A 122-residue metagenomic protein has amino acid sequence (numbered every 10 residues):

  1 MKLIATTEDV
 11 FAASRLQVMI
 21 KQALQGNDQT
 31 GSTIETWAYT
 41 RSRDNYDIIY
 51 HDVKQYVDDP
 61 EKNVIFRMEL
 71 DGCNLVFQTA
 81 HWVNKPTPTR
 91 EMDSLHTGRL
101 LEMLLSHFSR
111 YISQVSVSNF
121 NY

Functional and structural regions predicted by a protein language model:
M1-V53: Negatively charged, low-complexity tracts enriched in Asp/Glu with abundant Ser/Thr
K2-T6, A80, N121: Charge-rich, low-complexity N-terminal segments
L3-A5, L16, I20, F66-M68 (+3 more regions): Hydrophobic beta-strand residues in large extracellular and virion-surface proteins
D9-A13, K54-V57, N74, V83-K85: Residues that cap or initiate secondary-structure elements
N27-S32, D58-K62, S106-I112: Short secondary-structure junctions
Y50-M68: Short, solvent-exposed beta-alpha or beta-beta edge segments that form flexible loop/patches at the rim of ligand
K62-E91: Intrinsically disordered, low-complexity regulatory segments enriched in Ser/Thr/Pro and charged residues
P88-Y122: A conserved amphipathic terminal alpha-helix motif
